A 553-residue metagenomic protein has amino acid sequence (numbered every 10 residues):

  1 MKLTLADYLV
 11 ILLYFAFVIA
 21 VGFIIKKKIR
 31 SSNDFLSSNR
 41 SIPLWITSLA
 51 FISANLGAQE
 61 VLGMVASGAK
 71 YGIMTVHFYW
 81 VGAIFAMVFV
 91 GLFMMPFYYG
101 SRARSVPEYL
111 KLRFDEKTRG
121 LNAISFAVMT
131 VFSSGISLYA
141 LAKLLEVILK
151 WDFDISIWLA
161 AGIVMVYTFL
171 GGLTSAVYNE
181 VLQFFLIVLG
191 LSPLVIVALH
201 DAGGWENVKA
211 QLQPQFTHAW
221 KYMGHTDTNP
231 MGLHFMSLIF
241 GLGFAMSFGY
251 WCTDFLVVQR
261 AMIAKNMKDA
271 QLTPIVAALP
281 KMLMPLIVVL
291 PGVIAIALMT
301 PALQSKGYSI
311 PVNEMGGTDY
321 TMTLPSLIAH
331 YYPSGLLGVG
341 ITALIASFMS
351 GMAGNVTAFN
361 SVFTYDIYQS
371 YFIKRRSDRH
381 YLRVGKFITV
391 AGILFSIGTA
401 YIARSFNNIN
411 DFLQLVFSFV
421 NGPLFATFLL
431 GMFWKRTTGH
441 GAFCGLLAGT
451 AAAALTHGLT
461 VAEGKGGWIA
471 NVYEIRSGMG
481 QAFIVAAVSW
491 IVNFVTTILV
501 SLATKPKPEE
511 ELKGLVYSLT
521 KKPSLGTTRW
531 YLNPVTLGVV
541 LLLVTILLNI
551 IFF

Functional and structural regions predicted by a protein language model:
M1-F553: Membrane-embedded helix-loop-helix hairpins and adjacent transmembrane boundary segments in multi-pass transporters
